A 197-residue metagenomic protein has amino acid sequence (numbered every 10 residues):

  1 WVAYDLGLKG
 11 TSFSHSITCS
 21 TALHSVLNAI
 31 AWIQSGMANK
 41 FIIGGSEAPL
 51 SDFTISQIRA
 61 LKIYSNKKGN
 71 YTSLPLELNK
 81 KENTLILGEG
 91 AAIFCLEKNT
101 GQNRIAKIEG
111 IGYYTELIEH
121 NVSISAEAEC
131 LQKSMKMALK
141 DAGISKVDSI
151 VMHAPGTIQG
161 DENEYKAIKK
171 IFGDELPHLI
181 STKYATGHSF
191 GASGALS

Functional and structural regions predicted by a protein language model:
W1-I17, S46-T54, I144-E162, F172: Conserved beta-ketoacyl condensing-enzyme motif
W1-N28, A60-I86, Y165-L196: Conserved catalytic cysteine-centered active-site region of acyl-thioester-dependent Claisen-condensing enzymes
V2, A22, A29, I58 (+4 more regions): Conserved small-residue
I17-T21, G45-L50, G112-E116, A154-G156 (+1 more regions): Acidic, glycine-rich active-site loops and adjacent beta-strand->loop/helix elements that engage anionic groups
M37-F41: Short, high-confidence coil segments that cap the C-terminus of an alpha-helix and link into the following beta-strand
A48-P75, Y114-K133, P155-A167, A192-A195: Active-site-adjacent elements of ketosynthase-type condensing enzymes
G69-I144, D148-S149: Condensing-enzyme catalytic core mediating Claisen C-C bond formation in acyl metabolism
H120, L131-A185: A beta-strand-loop signature enriched in Asp, Gly, Thr, and Trp that corresponds to the sialidase/neuraminidase Asp-box
